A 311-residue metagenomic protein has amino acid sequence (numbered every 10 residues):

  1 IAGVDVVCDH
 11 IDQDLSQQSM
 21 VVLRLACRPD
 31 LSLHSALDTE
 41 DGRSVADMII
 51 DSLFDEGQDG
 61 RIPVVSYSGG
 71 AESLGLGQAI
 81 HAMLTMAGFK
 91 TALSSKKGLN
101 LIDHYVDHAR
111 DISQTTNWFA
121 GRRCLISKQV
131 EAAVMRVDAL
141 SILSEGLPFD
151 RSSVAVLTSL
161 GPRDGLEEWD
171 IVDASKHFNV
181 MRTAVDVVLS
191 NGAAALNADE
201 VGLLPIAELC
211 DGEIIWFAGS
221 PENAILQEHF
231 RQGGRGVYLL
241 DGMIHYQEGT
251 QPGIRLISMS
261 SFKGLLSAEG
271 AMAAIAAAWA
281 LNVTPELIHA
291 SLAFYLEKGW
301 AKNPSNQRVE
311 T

Functional and structural regions predicted by a protein language model:
I1-S66: ATP-dependent carboxylate activation and anion-phosphoryl transfer catalytic cores that bind Mg-ATP to form
V6-D14, G70, D199-G202, L292-L296: A glycine-rich phosphate-binding loop feature that marks nucleotide/adenosyl-phosphate handling sites
V21-L23, A133, A194: Protein kinase-like catalytic core scaffold
D51, Q78, A82-M86, E208 (+1 more regions): Short, well-ordered alpha-helices that flank and scaffold nucleotide-derived cofactor binding pockets
E56-Y105: Walker A (P-loop) phosphate-binding motif
H81-L84, L140-F149: Short amphipathic alpha-helices and their capping/turn segments at secondary-structure boundaries
N100, H104-E145, L157: Conserved nucleotide-sensing/catalytic segment adjacent to the nucleotide-binding pocket in NTP-handling enzymes
K128, S144-E310: Acidic, Mg2+-coordinating active-site environments of NTP-dependent enzymes
